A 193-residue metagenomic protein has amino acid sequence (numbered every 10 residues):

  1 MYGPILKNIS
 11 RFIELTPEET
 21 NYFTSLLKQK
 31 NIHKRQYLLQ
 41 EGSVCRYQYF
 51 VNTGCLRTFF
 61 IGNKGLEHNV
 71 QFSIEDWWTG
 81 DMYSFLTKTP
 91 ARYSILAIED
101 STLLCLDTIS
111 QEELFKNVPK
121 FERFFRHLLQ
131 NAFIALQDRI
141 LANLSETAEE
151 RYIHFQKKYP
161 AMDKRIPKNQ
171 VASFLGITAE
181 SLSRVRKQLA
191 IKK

Functional and structural regions predicted by a protein language model:
M1-K28: Cyclic nucleotide-binding regulatory module and flanking cytosolic helices
T20, S110-Q111, F121, F125 (+3 more regions): Alpha-helical bundle regulatory/interaction domains
K28, Y37, C55-F60, T102-L103: Short beta-strand segments in beta-sandwich/barrel cores
R35, R46-R57, K64, E75-D76: Glycine- and acidic-residue-biased ligand/ion/polar-headgroup-sensing regions
L38-S43: Short phosphate-coordinating micro-motif centered on Lys-Gly-acidic
G62-N69: Hydrophobic/aromatic-rich structural module bridging two neighboring secondary-structure elements via a short loop
N69-R126, Q130: Cyclic-nucleotide recognition modules
E146-K193: Phosphate-/nucleic-acid-contacting segments
